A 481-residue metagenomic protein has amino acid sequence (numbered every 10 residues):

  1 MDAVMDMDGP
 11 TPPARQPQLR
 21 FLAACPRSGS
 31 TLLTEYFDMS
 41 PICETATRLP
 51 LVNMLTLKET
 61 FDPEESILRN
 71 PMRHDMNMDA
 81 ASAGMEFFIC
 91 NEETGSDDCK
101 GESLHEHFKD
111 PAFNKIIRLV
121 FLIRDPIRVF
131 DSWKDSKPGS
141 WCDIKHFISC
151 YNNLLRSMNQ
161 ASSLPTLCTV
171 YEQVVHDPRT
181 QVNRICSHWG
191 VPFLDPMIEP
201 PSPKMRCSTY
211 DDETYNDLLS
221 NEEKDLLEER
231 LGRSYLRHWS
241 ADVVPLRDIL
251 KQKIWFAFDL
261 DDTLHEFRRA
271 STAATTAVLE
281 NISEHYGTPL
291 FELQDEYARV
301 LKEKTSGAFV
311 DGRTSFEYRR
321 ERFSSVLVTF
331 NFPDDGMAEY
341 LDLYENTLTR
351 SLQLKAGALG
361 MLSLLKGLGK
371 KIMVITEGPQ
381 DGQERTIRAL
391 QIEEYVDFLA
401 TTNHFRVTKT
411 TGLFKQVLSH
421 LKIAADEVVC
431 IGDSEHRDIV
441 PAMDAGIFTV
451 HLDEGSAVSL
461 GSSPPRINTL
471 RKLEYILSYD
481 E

Functional and structural regions predicted by a protein language model:
M1-F21, V191-K251: PAPS-dependent sulfotransferases, especially Golgi type II membrane carbohydrate sulfotransferases
M1-F87, N91, L260: PAPS-dependent sulfotransferase catalytic core
P26, D38, F113, K366 (+1 more regions): Anion (oxyanion) recognition and catalysis
T94-P196: PAPS-dependent sulfotransferase catalytic domain
D248-K253, S363, M373-I375, P379-E481: Asp-based, Mg2+/Mn2+-dependent phosphohydrolase catalytic module
L250-A298: Active-site neighborhood of HAD-like aspartate-dependent phosphohydrolases
R299-L343: A metal-dependent, Asp-based hydrolase signature
E317, D335-A338, D342-V374, T411: Short, acidic loop-to-helix structural element flanking the phosphoryl-transfer center in phosphate-processing enzymes
